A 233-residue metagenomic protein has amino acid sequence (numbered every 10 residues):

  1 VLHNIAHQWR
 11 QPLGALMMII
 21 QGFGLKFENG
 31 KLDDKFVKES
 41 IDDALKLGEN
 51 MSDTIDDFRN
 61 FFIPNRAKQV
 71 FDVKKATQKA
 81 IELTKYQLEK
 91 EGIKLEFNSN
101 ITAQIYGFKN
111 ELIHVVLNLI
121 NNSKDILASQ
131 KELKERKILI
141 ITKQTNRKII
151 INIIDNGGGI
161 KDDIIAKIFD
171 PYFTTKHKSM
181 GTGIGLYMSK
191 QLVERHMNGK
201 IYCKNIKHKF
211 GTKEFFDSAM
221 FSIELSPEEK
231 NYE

Functional and structural regions predicted by a protein language model:
V1-Q8: Conserved HAMP-HisKA connector
Q8-G14, M18-E233: Core catalytic ATP-binding domain of two-component histidine kinases
